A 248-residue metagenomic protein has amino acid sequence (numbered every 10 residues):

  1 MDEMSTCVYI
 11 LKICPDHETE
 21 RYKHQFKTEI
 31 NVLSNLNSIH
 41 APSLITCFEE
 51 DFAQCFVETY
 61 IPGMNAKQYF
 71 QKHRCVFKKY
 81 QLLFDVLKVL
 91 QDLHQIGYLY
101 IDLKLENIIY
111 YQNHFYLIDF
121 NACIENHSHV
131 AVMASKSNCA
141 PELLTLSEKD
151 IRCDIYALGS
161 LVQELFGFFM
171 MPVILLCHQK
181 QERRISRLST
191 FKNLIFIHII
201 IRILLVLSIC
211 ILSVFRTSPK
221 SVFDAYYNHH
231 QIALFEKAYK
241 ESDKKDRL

Functional and structural regions predicted by a protein language model:
M1-H24: ATP-binding glycine-rich loop module of kinase domains
K23-N35: AlphaC helix of the eukaryotic protein kinase fold
S43-Q54: Short beta-strand micro-motifs within the conserved protein kinase catalytic domain, predominantly in the N-lobe
N65-C75: AlphaC helix of the protein kinase catalytic domain
L82-L83: Activation segment signature within eukaryotic-like protein kinase domains
H94-Y110: Catalytic-loop of the protein kinase fold
V130-L143: Conserved activation segment of eukaryotic-like protein kinases, specifically the C-terminal portion of the activation
D154: Conserved catalytic-loop aspartate of Hanks-type protein kinases
